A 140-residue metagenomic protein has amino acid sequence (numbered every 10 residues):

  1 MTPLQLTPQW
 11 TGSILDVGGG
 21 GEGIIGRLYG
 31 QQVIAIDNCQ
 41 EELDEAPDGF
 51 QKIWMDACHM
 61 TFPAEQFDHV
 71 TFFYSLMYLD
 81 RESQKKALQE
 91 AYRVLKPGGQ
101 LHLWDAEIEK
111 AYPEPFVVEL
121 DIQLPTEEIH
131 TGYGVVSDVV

Functional and structural regions predicted by a protein language model:
M1-G12: Conserved alpha-helix/loop element of class I SAM-dependent methyltransferases that forms part of the SAM/SAH-binding
L15, G20-H59: Class I SAM-dependent methyltransferase SAM/SAH-binding core
C58-V70: A short acidic, Gly/Pro-enriched loop at the edge of an enzyme's catalytic core that lines a small-molecule cofactor
H69-E82: A short SAM/SAH-binding and catalytic strip from SAM-dependent methyltransferases
K85-P97: A short glycine-rich, Lys/Arg-flanked "PGG" loop and its adjoining helix->strand segment in the class I
H102-E127: Conserved class I S-adenosyl-L-methionine
H130-V140: Short alpha-helix
